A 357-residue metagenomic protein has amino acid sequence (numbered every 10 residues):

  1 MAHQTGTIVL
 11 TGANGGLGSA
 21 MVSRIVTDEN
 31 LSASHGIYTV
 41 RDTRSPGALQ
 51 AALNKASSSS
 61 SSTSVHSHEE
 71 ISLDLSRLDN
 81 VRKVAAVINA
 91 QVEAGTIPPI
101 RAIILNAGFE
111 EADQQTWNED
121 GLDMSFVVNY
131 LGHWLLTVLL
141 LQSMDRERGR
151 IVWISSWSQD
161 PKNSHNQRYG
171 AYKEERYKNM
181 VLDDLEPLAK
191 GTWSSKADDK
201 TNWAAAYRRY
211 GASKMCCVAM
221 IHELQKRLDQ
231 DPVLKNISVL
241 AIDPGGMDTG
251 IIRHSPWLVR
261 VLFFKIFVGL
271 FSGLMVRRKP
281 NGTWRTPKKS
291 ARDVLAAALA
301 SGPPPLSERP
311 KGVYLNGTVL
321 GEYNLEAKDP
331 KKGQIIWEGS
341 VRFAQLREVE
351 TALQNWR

Functional and structural regions predicted by a protein language model:
A2-R253: Rossmann-fold NAD(P)H-dependent dehydrogenase/reductase core
R82-A85, P287-A298, P330-W337: Short, amphipathic alpha-helical "lid/cap" segments that border enzyme active or binding sites
V87, Q91, A297, G339-R347: C-terminal alpha-helix
W153, V239-A241, P280-A291, P330: Conserved loop-to-helix N-cap of the C-terminal "lid" that shapes the substrate pocket in Rossmann-like
N202, G246-K288: Alpha-helical membrane-targeting segments
W203-G211, M275-W284, Y323-D329: Active-site rim elements
G269-L320, L346: C-terminal helical subdomain
G302-R357: C-terminal tail/cap regions
